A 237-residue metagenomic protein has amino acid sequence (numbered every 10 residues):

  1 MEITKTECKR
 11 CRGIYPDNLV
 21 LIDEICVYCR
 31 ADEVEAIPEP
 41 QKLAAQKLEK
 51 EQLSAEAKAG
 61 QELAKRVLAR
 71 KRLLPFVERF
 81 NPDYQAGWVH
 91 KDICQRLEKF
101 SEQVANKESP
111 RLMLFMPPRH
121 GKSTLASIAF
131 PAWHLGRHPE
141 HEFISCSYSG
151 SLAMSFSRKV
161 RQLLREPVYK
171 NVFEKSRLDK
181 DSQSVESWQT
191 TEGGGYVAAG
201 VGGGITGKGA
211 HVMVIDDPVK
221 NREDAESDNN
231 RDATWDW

Functional and structural regions predicted by a protein language model:
K5-C8, D23: Residues immediately within or flanking Cys/His clusters that coordinate Zn2+ in small zinc-binding modules
K9-R10, Y28: Short, cysteine/histidine-rich loop/knuckle motifs that typically chelate Zn2+
Y15, E33: Cys/His-rich microdomains that often coordinate metals
C26-C29, E35-S109: N-terminal accessory segments
S109-A129: Walker A/P-loop
S127-R137: Walker A/P-loop NTP-binding motif
C146-G202: Conserved nucleotide-state-sensing and coupling region of NTP-binding domains
E186-W237: Conserved RecA-like ASCE ATPase "motif II neighborhood" in helicase/translocase motors
